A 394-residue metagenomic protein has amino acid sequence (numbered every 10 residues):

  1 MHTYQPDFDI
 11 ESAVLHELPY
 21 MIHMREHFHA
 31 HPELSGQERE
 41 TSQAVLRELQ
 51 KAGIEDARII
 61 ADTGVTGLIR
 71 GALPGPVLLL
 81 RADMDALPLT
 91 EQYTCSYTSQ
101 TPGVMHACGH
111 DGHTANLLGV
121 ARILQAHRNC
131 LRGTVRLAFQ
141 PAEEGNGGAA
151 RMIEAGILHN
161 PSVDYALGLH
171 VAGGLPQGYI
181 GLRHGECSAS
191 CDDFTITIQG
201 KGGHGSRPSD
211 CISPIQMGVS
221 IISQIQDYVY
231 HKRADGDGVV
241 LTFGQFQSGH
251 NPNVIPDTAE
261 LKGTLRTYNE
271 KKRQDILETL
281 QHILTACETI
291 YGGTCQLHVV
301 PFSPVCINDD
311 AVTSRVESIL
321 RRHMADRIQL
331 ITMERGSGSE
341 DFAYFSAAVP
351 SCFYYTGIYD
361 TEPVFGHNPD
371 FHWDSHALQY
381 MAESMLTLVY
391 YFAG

Functional and structural regions predicted by a protein language model:
M1-Q5, V219-G394: Metal-dependent amide/peptide-bond hydrolase catalytic core, centered on the "pita-bread" metallohydrolase fold
H2-H106, A115-L131: Acidic/His- and Gly-rich active-site-bordering loop/insert found across diverse amide/peptide-bond hydrolases
E11, M21, S42-L46, L117 (+6 more regions): Hydrophobic face of alpha-helices
H31, S209-I215, K271-I276: Active-site pocket-shaping loop/turn-to-helix segments
T66, L87-L89, Y93-M105, D111-G112 (+4 more regions): Histidine/acidic-residue-rich, glycine-tolerant segments that coordinate divalent metal ions
R81, T90, F194, S351-I358: Non-cysteine beta-strand/loop elements that form the S-adenosyl-L-methionine
